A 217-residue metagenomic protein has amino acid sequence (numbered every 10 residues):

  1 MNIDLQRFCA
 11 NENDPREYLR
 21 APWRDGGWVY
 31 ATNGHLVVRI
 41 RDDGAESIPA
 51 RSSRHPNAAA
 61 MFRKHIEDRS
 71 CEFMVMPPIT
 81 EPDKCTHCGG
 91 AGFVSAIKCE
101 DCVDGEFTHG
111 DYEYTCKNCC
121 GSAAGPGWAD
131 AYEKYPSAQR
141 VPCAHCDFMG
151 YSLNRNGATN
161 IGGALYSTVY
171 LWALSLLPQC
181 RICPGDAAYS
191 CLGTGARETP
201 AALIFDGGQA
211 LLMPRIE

Functional and structural regions predicted by a protein language model:
M1-R39: Intrinsically disordered, low-complexity linker/loop segments enriched in Gly/Pro and charged/polar residues
G26-G27, A31-E217: C-terminal functional regions that serve as terminal interaction/effector modules
